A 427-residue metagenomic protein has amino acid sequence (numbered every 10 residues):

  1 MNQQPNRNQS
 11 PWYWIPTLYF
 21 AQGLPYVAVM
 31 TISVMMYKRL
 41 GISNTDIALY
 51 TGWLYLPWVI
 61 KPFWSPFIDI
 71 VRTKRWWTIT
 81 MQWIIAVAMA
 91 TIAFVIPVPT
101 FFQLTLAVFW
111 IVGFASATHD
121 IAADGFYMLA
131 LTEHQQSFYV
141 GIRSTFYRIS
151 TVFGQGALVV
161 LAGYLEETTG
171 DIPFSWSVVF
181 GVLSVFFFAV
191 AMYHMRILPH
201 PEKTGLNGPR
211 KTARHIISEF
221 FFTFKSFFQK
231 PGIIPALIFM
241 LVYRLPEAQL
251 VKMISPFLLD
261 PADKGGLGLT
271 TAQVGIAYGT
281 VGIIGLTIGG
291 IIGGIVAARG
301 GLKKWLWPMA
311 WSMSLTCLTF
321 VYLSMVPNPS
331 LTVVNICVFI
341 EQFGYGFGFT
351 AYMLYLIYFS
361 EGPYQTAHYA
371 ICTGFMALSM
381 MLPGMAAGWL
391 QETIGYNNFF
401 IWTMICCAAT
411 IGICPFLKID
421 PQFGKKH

Functional and structural regions predicted by a protein language model:
M1-Q9, F94-I96, T100-L104, T118-H119 (+3 more regions): Intracellular loop-helix junctions on the cytosolic face of multi-pass helical membrane proteins
Q4-W58, I234-F239, Y243-D263: Helix-loop boundary and gating motifs at the non-cytosolic
L56-K61, V274-A298, M309, M313-T316 (+1 more regions): Transmembrane alpha-helices of Major Facilitator/SLC transporters
I60-T73, I288-W305, Q391-E392: Helix-to-loop junctions at the C-terminal end of transmembrane segments in multipass secondary transporters
P66, F153-F174, I295, L382-N398: Transmembrane alpha-helix termini and helix-breaking/packing motifs in multi-pass membrane transporters
I70-I84, A298-S312, L331: Cytoplasmic membrane-interface "Motif A"-like loop-to-helix N-cap segments of 12-TM Major Facilitator Superfamily
I79, W83-T100, W311-P329: C-terminal ends and interior cores of transmembrane alpha-helices in multi-pass membrane transporters/permeases
K304-Y352: C-terminal transmembrane helical hairpin of 12-TM major facilitator-type secondary transporters
